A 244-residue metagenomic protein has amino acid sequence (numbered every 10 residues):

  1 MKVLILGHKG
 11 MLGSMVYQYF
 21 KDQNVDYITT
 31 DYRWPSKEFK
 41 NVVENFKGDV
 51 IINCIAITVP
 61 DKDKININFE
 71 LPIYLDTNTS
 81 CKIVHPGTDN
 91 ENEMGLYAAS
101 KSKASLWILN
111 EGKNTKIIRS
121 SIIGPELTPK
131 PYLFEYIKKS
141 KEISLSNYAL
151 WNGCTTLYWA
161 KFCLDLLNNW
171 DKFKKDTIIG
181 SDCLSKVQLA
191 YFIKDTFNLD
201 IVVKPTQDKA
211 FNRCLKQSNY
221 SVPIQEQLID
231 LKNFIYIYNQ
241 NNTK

Functional and structural regions predicted by a protein language model:
K2-D22: N-terminal Rossmann NAD(P)H-binding glycine-rich loop of SDR-like oxidoreductase domains
L6, T30, C54-I55, I83-D89 (+1 more regions): SDR active-site strand-loop-helix element
P35-E70, L75-N78, N90-N92: NAD(P)H-binding glycine-rich loop region in Rossmannoid oxidoreductase-like domains and their noncatalytic homologs
I65-L71, P86-I118, I122-L127: Catalytic helix-loop patch of NAD(P)-dependent Rossmann-fold dehydrogenases
L71, L75, K82, K103-A104 (+1 more regions): Conserved cofactor-binding/catalytic machinery of classical short-chain dehydrogenase/reductase
L106-W151, T156-Y158, D165: NAD(P)-dependent short-chain dehydrogenase/reductase
A160-N212, Y238-T243: Mid/C-terminal beta-alpha module of Rossmann-like enzyme folds, strongest in SDR-family dehydrogenases/epimerases
I224-K244: Amphipathic terminal alpha-helices
